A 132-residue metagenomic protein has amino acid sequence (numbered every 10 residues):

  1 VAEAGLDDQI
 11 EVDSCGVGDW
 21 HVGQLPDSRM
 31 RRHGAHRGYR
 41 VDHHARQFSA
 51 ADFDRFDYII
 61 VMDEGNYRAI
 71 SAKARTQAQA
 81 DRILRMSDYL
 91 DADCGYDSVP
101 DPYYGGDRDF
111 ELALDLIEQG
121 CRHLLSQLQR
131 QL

Functional and structural regions predicted by a protein language model:
V1-F56, S126-L132: Conserved active-site segments centered on acidic
S14, V61-M62: Small/polar loops that bind or transfer phosphate-bearing groups
G38-R40, M62-G65: A short linear-motif detector with a strong N-terminal bias
Y58, E64-L132: Phosphate-binding/catalytic loops
